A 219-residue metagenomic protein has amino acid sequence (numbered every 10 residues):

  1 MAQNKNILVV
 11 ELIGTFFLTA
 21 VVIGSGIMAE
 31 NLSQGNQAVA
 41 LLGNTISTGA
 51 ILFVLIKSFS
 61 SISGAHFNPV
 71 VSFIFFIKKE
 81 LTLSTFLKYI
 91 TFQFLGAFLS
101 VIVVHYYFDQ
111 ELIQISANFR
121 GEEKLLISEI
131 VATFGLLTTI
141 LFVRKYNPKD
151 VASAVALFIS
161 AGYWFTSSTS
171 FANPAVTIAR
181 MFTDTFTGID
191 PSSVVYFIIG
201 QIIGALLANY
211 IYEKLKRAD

Functional and structural regions predicted by a protein language model:
M1-D219: Membrane-interface helix-loop junctions and terminal tails of multi-pass membrane proteins
